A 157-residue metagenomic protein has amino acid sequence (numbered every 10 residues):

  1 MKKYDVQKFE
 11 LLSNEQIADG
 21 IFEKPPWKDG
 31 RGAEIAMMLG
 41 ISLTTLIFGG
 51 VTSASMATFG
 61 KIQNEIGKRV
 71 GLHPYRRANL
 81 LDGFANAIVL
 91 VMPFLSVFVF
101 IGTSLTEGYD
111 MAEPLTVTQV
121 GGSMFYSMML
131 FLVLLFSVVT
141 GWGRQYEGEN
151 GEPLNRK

Functional and structural regions predicted by a protein language model:
M1-Q16, M38, S42-L43, I47: Core transmembrane alpha-helical segments of multi-pass membrane transporters/permeases
K8-G32, N155-K157: Cytoplasmic juxtamembrane regions at transmembrane-helix boundaries
L11-E15, G32, T52, M56-F59 (+2 more regions): Generic structural signal for well-ordered, non-membrane alpha-helical segments in soluble metabolic enzymes
Q16-G20, T52-G67, F94-D110: Re-entrant/interfacial helical elements at transmembrane boundaries that shape and gate the permeation pathway
K24-I62, R69: Hydrophobic alpha-helical transmembrane segments of multi-pass integral membrane proteins, predominantly secondary
R31-T45, V70-V91, P114-L115, G121: Alpha-helical transmembrane segments of multi-pass membrane proteins
I88-K157: Juxtamembrane and boundary regions of transmembrane helices in multi-pass small-molecule transporters and channels
